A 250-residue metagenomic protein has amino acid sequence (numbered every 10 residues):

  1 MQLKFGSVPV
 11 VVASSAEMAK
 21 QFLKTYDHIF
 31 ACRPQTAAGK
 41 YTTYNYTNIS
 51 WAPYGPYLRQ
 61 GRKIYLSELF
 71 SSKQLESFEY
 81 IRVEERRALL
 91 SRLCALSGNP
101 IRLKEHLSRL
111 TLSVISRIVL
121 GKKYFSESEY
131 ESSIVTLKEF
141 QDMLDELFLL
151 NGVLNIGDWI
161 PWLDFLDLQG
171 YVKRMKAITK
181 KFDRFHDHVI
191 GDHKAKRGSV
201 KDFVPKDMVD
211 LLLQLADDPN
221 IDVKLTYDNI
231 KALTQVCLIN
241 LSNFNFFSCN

Functional and structural regions predicted by a protein language model:
M1-N45, P56, V83-S91, I178: N-terminal membrane-proximal hinge/A-helix region immediately C-terminal to the signal-anchor transmembrane segment
P34-T42, E76-C249: Cytochrome P450 heme-thiolate monooxygenase catalytic core
G61-R62, H193: Short, cationic motifs built from Arg/Lys/His that form the positively charged side of catalytic pockets
R62, L69-F70: A glycine- and small-residue-enriched flexible loop/hinge segment at structural boundaries
K73: Aromatic/basic micro-patches that form nucleic-acid/chromatin recognition or nuclease catalytic surfaces
